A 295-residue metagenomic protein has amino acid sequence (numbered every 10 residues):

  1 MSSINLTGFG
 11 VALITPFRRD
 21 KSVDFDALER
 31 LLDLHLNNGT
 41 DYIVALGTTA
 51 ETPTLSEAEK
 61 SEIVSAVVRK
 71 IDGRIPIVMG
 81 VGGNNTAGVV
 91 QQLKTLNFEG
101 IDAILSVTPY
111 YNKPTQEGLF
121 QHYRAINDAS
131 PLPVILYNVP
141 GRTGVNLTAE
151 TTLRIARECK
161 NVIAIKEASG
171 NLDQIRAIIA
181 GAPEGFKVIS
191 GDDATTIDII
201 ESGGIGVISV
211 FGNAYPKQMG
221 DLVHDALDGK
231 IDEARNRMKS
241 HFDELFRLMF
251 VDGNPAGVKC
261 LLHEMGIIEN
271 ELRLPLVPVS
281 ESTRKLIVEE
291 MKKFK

Functional and structural regions predicted by a protein language model:
M1, R69-I75, E99-G100, S130-L132 (+5 more regions): Short helix-capping segments at alpha-helix termini
S2-G144, R154, L262: Active-site beta->alpha loop and helix N-cap motifs at the rims of alpha/beta catalytic domains
N5-P16, N38-T40, T49, E201 (+2 more regions): C-terminal alpha-helical cap/extension of soluble enzyme domains
F25, E29-L32, A149, R284-M291: Short, amphipathic alpha-helical "lid/cap" segments that border enzyme active or binding sites
L28, K60, V64, V89 (+7 more regions): A general structural signal for well-ordered alpha-helical segments in protein cores
L55-A58, Q91, Q116-L119, L147-A149 (+4 more regions): Short secondary-structure transition/capping segments
D128-A129, R142-S240, F246-M249: Catalytic alpha/beta core domains of metabolic enzymes, predominantly
N138-V139, N161-V162, R273-L274: Glycine-rich phosphate-binding "P-loop"
